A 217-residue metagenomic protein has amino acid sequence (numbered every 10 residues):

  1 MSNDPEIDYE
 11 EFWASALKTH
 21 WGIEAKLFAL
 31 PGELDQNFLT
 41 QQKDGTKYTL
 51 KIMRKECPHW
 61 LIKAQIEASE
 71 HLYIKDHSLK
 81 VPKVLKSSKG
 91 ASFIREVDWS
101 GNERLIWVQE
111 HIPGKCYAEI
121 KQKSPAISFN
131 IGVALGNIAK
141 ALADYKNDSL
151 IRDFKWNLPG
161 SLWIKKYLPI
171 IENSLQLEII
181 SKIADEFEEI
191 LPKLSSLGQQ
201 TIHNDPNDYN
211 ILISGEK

Functional and structural regions predicted by a protein language model:
M1-L27: Regulatory N- and C-terminal appendages and interdomain linkers associated with kinase/kinase-like NTP transferase
Y9-T19, D144-N147, S161-N204, S214-G215: An alpha-helical support segment within catalytic cores of ATP-dependent transferases
L17-E24, D76-K80, K193-L194: Short secondary-structure junctions
L27-P31, K83-K86: Short beta-strand
E33-G45, T49, V84, E188-K217: Active-site acidic catalytic loop and adjacent metal/ATP-binding pocket of ATP-dependent phosphoryl transfer enzymes
K43-K146: ATP-binding pocket architecture of kinase catalytic cores
V84-K86, A91-E96, E103-V108, S161-L168 (+3 more regions): Structured catalytic core of nucleotide-sugar glycosyltransferases
E119-Q176, Q199: A cross-family kinase active-site recognition segment
